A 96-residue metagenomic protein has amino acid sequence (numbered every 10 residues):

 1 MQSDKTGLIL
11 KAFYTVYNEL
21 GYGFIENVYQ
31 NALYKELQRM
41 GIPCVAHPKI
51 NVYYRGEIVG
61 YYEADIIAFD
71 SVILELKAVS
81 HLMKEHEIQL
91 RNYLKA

Functional and structural regions predicted by a protein language model:
M1-L20: Interdomain/boundary linker segments immediately adjacent to catalytic/signaling cores
G21, C44, A64-L82, Y93: Conserved catalytic cores of phosphodiester-cleaving nucleases, focusing on short active-site segments
Y22-Y29: Hot-dog-fold acyl-thioester-processing enzymes
Q38-Y53: A short acidic/basic microdomain associated with nuclease active sites
Y53-Y54, G60-A64: Basic/aromatic recognition patch in beta-strand/loop cores that engages polyanionic ligands
H86: Short, conserved glycine- and acidic-residue-centered signature motifs in active-site or ligand-binding loops
Q89-A96: Metal-dependent nuclease catalytic cores in nucleic-acid-processing enzymes, especially RNase H-like/related
